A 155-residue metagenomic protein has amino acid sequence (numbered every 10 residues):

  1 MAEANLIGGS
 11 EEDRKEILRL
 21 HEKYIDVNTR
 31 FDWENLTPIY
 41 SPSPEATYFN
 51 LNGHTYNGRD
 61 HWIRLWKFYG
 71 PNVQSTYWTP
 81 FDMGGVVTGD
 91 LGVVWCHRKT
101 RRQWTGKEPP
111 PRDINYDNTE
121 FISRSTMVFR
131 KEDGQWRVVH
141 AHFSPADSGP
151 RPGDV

Functional and structural regions predicted by a protein language model:
M1-N35, E45-V155: A beta-strand edge to alpha-helix "cap/lid" segment located at domain peripheries
